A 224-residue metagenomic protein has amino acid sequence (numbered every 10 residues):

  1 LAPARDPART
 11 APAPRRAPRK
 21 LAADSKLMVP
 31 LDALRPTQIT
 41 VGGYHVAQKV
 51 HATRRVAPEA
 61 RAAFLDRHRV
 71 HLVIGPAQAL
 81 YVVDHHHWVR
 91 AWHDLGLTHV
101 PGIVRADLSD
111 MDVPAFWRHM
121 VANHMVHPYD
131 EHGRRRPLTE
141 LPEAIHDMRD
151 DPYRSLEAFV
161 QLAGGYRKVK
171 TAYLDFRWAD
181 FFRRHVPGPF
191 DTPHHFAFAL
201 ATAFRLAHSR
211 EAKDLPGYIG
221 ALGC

Functional and structural regions predicted by a protein language model:
L1-A13: Compositionally biased, low-complexity flexible segments
P14, P18-A63, R67-I74, A79 (+1 more regions): Surface-exposed, charge/polar-rich loops and edge strands
Y81-D84: Short hydrophobic beta-strand that contains or immediately precedes a catalytic carboxylate
